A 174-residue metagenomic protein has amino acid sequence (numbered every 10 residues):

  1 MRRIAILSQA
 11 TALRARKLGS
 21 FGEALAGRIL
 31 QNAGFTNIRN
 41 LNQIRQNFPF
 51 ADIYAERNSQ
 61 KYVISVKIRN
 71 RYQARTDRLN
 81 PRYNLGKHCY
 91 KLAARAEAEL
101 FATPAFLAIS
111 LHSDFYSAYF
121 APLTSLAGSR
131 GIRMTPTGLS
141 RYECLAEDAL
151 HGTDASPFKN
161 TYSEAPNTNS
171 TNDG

Functional and structural regions predicted by a protein language model:
M1-N42: Acidic-basic catalytic patches of nuclease active cores, encompassing PD-(D/E)XK and other metal-cofactor nuclease
Q9-R14, A33, Q60-K61, V66-S125: Catalytic cores of nucleic-acid endonucleases
I29, E56, H112-G174: Non-catalytic C-terminal interaction segments of nucleic acid-processing enzymes
R39-L41, F50-D52, C89-E97: Short secondary-structure capping micro-motifs at structural edges
N42-I44, L111: Residue-level "edge-of-site" marker
R45-N47, N70-R71: Short, catalytically relevant binding-site loops at active-site mouths
Q46-F48, L100-F101: Short solvent-exposed loop/turn micro-motifs enriched in small/polar/acidic residues
N47-E56, K61: Short acidic loop-to-beta-strand element that houses the catalytic metal-binding Asp/Glu of nuclease active sites
